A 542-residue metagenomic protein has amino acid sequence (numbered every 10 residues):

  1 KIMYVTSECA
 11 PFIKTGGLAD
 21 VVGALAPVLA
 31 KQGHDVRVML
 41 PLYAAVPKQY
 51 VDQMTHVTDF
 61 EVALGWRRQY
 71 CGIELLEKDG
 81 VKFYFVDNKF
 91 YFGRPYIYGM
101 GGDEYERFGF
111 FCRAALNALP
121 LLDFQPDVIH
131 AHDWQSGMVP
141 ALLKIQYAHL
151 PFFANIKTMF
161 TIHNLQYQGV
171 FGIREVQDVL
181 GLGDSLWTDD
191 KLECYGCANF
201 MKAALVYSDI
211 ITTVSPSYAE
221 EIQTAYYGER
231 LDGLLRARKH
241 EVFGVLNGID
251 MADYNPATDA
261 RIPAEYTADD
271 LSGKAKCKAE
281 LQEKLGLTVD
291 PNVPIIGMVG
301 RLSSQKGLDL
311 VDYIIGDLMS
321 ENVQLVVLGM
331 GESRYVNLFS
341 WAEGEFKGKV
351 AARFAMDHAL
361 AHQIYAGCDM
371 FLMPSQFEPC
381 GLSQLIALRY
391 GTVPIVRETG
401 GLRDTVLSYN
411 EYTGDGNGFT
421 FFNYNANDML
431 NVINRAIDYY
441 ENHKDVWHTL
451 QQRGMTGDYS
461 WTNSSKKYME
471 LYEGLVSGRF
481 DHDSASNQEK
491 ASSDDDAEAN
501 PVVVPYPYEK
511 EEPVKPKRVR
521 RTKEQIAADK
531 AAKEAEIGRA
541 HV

Functional and structural regions predicted by a protein language model:
K1-R539: Catalytic cores of nucleotide-sugar-dependent glycosyltransferases that transfer UDP/GDP/TDP-activated
